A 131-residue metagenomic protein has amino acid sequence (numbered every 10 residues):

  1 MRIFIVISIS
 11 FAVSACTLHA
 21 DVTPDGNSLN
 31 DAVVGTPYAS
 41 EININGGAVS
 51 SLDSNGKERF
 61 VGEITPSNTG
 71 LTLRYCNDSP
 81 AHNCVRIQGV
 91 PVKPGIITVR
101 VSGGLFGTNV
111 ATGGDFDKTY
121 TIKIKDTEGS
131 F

Functional and structural regions predicted by a protein language model:
M1-S8: Sec-dependent signal peptide recognition, specifically the positively charged N-region followed immediately by
S14-A15: C-terminal motif of bacterial Sec signal peptides marking the signal peptidase cleavage site
D25-G62, Y120-S130: Solvent-exposed, low-complexity, repeat-rich "mucin-like" stalks and linkers
G56-V85: Low-complexity "stalk/linker" and mucin-like segments enriched in Ser/Thr/Pro/Ala/Gly
R86-P94: Extracellular/luminal low-complexity segments enriched in Ser/Thr/Pro
K93-V110: A short beta-strand micro-motif common to beta-rich folds, especially ectodomain repeats
N109-T119: Extracellular and select intracellular beta-sandwich modules with Ser/Thr-enriched, small-residue motifs on
